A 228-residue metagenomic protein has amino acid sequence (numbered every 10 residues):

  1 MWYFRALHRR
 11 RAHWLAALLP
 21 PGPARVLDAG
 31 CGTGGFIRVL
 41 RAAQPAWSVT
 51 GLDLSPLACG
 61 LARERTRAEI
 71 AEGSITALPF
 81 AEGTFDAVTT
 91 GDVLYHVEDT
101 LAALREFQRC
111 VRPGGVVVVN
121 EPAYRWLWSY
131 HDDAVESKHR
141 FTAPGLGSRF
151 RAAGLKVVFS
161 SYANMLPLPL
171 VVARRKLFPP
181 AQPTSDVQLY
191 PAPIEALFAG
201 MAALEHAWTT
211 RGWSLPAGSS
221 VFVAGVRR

Functional and structural regions predicted by a protein language model:
M1-A81, A87, G91, L104 (+1 more regions): Conserved N-terminal segment of class I S-adenosyl-L-methionine
R63, E98, R112: Short conserved AdoMet
D92-H96: Short catalytic micro-motifs in class I SAM-dependent methyltransferases
L101-V116: A short glycine-rich, Lys/Arg-flanked "PGG" loop and its adjoining helix->strand segment in the class I
V117-H139, G145-R149: Short, glycine-/aromatic-enriched active-site segment of Class I SAM-dependent methyltransferases
L155-M165: Conserved S-adenosyl-L-methionine
P167-R228: A C-terminal cap/extension of S-adenosyl-L-methionine-dependent methyltransferases that defines the acceptor-substrate
